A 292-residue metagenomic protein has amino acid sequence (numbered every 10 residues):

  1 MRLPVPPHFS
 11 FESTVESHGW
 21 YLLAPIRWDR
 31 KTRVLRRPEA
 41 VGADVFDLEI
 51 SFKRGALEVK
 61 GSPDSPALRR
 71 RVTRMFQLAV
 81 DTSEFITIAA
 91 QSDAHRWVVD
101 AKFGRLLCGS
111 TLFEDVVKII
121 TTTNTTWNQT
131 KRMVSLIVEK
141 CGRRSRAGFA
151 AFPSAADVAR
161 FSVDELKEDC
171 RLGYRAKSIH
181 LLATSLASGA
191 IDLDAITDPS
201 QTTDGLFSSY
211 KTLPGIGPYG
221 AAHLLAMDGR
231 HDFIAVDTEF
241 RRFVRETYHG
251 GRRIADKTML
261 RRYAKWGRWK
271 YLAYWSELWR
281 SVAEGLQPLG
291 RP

Functional and structural regions predicted by a protein language model:
M1-P292: HhH-family (HhH-GPD) DNA N-glycosylase catalytic core used in base-excision repair
